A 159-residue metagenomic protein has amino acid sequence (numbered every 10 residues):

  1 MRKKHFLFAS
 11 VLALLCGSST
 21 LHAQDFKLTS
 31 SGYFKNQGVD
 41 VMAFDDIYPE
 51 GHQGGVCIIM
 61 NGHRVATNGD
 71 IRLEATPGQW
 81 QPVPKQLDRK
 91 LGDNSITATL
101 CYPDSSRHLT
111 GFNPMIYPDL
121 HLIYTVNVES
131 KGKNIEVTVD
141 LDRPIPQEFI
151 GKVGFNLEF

Functional and structural regions predicted by a protein language model:
M1-A9: Bacterial N-terminal signal peptides that target proteins for export
K3, T20-A23: Intrinsically disordered, low-complexity peptide-like regions
K3, V41, P84-Q86, V128 (+1 more regions): Generic hydrophobic, helix-prone segments enriched in Leu/Val/Ile
A9-S18: Bacterial N-terminal signal peptides
A23-D93: Beta-strand-rich N-terminal accessory domains
Q24, E136-F159: Acidic (Asp/Glu-rich), glycine- and aromatic
Y48-G54, M60-N68, Y102-I116, P146-F149: Short, surface-exposed beta-strand/loop "edge" segments at domain boundaries and coil↔beta transitions
L73-P144: Extended, loop-rich substrate-binding clefts of extracytoplasmic carbohydrate-active enzymes
